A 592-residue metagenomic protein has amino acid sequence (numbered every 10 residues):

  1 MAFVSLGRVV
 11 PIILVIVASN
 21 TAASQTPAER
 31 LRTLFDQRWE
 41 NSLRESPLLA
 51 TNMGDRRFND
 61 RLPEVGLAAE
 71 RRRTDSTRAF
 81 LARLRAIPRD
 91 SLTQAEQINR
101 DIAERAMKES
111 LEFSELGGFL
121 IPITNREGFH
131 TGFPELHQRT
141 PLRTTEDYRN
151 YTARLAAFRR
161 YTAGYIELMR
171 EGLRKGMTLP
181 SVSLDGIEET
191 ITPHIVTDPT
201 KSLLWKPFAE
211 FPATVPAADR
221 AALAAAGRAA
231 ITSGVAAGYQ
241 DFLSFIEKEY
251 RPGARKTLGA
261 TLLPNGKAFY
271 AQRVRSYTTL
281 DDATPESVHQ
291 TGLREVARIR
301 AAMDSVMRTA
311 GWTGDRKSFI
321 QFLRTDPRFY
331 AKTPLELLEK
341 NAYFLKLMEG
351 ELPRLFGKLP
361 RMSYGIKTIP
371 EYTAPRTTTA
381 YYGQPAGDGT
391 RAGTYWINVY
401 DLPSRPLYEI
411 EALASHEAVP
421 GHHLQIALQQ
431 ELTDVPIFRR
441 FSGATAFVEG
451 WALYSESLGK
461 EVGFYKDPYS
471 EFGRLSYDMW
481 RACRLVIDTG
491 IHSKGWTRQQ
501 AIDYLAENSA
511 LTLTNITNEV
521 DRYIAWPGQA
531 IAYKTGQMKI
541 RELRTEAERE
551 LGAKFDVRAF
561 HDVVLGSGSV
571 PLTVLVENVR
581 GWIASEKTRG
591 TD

Functional and structural regions predicted by a protein language model:
M1-L6: N-terminal secretory signal peptides that target proteins for export/translocation
R8-S19: Bacterial N-terminal signal peptides
A23-D592: N-terminal maturation segment of proteins
